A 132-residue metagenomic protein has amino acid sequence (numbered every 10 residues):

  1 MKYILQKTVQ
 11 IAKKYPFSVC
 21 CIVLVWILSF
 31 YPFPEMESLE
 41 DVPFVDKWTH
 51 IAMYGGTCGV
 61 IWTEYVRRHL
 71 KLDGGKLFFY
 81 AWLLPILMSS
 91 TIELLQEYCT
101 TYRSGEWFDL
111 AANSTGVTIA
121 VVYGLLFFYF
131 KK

Functional and structural regions predicted by a protein language model:
M1-F108, S114-K132: Bulky hydrophobic segments
